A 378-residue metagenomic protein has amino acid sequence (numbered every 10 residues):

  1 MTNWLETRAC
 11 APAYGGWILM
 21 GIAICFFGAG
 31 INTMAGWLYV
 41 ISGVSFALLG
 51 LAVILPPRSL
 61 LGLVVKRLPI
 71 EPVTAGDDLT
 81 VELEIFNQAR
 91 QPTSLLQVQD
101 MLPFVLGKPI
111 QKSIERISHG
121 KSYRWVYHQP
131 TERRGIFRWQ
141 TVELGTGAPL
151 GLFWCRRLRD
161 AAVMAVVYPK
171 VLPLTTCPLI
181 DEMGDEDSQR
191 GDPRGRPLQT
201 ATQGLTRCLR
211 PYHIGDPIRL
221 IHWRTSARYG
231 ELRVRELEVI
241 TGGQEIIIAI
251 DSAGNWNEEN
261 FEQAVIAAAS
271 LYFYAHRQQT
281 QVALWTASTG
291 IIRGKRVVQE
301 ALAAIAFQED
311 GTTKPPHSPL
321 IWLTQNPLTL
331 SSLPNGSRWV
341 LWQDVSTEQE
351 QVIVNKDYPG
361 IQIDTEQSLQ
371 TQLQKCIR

Functional and structural regions predicted by a protein language model:
M1-K66: Extracellular/lumenal glycan-associated context and N-glycosylation machinery
W4-A11, W223, I291-R293, P359: Short, exposed beta-strand "edge-strand" segments with a Pro/Gly-rich flavor and a Y/T-containing core
E6, L19, Y127, T141 (+4 more regions): Intrinsic disorder/low-complexity segments enriched in polar/charged and small flexible residues
A13, I31, A35, P103-F104 (+4 more regions): Short, structured coil/loop segments at alpha-helix boundaries
A13, T33, K121, G135 (+3 more regions): Acidic, low-complexity intrinsically disordered regions
A47-R293: An amphipathic, basic-hydrophobic helix/alpha-beta surface used to engage anionic, phosphate-rich ligands or surfaces
E259, F273-R378: Acidic, glycine-rich A-domain
